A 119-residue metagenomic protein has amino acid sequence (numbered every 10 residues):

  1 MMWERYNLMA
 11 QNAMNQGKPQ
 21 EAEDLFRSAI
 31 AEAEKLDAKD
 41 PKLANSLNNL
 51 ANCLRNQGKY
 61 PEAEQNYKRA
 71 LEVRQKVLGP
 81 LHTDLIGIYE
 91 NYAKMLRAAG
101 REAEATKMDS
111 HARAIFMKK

Functional and structural regions predicted by a protein language model:
M1-K119: Intrinsic-disorder-linked linear interaction elements in eukaryotic regulatory proteins
